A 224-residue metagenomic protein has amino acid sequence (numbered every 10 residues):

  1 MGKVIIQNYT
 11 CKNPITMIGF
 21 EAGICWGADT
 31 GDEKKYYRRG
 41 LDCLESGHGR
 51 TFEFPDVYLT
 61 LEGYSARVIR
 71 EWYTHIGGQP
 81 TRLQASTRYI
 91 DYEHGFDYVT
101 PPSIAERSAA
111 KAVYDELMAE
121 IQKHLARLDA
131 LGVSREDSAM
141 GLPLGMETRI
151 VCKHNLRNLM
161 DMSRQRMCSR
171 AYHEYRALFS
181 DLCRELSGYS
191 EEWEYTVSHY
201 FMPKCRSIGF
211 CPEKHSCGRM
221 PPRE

Functional and structural regions predicted by a protein language model:
M1-E224: Family-specific signature for flavin-dependent thymidylate synthase
